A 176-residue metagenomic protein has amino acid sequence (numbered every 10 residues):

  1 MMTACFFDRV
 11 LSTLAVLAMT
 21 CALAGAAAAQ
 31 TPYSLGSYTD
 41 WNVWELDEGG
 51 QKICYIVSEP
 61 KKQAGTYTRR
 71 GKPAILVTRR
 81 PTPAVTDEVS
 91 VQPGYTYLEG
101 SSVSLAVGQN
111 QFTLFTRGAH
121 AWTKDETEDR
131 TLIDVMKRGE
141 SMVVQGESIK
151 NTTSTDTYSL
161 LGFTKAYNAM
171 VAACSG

Functional and structural regions predicted by a protein language model:
M2-L17: Bacterial N-terminal signal peptides that target proteins for export
M19-A22: Sec-dependent, cleavable N-terminal signal peptides
A24-A26: N-terminal signal peptide c-region/cleavage motif recognized by signal peptidases
A28-G176: A generic "folded-domain core" signal
